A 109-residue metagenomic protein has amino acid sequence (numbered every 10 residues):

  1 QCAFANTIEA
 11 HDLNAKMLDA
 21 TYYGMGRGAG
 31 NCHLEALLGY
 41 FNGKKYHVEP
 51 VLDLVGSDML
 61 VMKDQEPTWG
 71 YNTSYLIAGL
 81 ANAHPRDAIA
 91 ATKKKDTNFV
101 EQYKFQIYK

Functional and structural regions predicted by a protein language model:
Q1-K109: Catalytic cores and adjacent flexible loops of soluble metabolic enzymes that perform enolate/carbanion chemistry on
